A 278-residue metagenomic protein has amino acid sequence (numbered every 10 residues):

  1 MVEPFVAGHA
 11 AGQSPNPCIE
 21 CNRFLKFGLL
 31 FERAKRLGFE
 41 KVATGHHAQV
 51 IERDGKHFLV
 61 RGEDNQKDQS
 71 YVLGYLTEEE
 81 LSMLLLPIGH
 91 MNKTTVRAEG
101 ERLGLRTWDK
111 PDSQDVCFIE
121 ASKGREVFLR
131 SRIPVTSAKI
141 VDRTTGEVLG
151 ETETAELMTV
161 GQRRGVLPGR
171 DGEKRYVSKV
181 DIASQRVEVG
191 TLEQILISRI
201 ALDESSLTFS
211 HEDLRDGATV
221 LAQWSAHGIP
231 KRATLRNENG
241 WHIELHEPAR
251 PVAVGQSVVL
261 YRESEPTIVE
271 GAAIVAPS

Functional and structural regions predicted by a protein language model:
M1-D109, C117-I119, K123-S137, E173 (+1 more regions): Core alpha/beta nucleotide-donor-binding catalytic domains of modification enzymes
N22, M158-G161, G217: Glycine-centered loop/turn motifs
R36-G38, I51-F58, R132-T136, T144-E147 (+4 more regions): Short, glycine- and charge-enriched coil/turn segments that flank and shape catalytic ligand pockets
V42, E147, I268-E270: Glycine-rich phosphate/pyrophosphate-binding loop shared by adenosine-nucleotide-utilizing enzymes
L59, A138-D142, A222, V258: Short polybasic amphipathic segments
G89, T94-T208: Anionic-ligand-binding alpha/beta catalytic cores of soluble enzymes and soluble regulatory domains that recognize
D181-S278: Basic, glycine-rich polyanion-binding accessory segments appended to enzymes
